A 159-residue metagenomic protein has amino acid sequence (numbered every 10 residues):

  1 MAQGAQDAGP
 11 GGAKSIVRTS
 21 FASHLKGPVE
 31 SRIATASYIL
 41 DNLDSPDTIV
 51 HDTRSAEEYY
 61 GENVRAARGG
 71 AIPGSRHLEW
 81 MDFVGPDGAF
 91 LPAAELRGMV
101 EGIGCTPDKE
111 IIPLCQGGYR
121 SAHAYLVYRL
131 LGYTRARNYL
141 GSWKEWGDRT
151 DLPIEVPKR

Functional and structural regions predicted by a protein language model:
M1-I49, T53, E57-R159: Rhodanese-like catalytic fold shared by cysteine-dependent sulfurtransferases and DSP/PTP-type phosphatases
